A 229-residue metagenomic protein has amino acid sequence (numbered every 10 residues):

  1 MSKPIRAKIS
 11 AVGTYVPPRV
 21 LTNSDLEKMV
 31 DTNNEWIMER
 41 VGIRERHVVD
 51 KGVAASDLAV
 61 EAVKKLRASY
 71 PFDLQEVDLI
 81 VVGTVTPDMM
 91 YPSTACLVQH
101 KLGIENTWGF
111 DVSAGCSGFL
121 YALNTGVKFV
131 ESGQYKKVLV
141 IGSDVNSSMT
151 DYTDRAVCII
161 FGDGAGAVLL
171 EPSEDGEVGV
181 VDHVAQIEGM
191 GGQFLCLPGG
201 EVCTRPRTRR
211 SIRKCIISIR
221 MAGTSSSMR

Functional and structural regions predicted by a protein language model:
M1-S24, L123-G191: Conserved beta-strand-centric core segments of catalytic alpha/beta enzyme folds
K3, V60, K64-R67, I159 (+1 more regions): Hydrophobic pocket-lining "lid/loop/helix" segments that shape and contact the acyl-thioester
R6-V53, L58: N-terminal glycine-rich anion-binding loop in soluble enzyme alpha/beta folds
I9-A11, I37, L66, I80 (+3 more regions): Conserved small-residue
D25-E27, D31, P92-H100, L197 (+1 more regions): Short, flexible, mixed-charge acidic loops at enzyme active sites
W36-D57, V85-V138: Conserved catalytic cysteine-centered active-site region of acyl-thioester-dependent Claisen-condensing enzymes
A62-D78: Phosphate/pyrophosphate-binding loops at sites that engage ATP/ADP/AMP, CoA/4′-phosphopantetheine, polyphosphate
D78-T84: Short glycine-rich or small-residue beta-strand-to-loop segments that form or flank ligand, phosphate, metal/Fe-S
